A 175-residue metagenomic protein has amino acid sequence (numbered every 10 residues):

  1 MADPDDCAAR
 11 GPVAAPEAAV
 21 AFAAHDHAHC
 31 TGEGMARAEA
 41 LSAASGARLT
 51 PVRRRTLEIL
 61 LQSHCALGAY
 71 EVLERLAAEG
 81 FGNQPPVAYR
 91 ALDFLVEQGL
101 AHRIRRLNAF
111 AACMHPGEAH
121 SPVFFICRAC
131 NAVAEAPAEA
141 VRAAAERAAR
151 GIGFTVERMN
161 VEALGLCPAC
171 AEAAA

Functional and structural regions predicted by a protein language model:
G32-G46: Short, Lys/Arg-enriched N-terminal segment that forms or immediately precedes the first helix of a structured domain
L49-V52: Short helix-coil-helix linker/hinge
R54-I59: Pre-recognition alpha-helix immediately N-terminal to the DNA-recognition helix within helix-turn-helix or winged-helix
L60, A88-Q98: Basic amphipathic alpha-helical segments that dock to polyanions
S63-G68: Short capping segments at the starts of secondary-structure elements
E71-A77, A88: A short acidic, leucine-rich amphipathic alpha-helix
E97-A175: Non-DNA-binding regulatory cores of transcription-related proteins, predominantly C-terminal effector-binding
